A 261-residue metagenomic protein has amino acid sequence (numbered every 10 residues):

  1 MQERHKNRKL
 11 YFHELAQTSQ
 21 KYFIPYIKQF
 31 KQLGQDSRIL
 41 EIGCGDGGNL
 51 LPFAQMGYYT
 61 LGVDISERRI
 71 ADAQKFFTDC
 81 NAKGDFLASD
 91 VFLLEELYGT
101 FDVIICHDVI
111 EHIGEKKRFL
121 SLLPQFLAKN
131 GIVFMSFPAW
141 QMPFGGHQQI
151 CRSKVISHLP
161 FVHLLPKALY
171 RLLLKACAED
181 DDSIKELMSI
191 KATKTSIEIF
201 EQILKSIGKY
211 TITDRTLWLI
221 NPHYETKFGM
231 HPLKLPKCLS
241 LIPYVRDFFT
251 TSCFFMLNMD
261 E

Functional and structural regions predicted by a protein language model:
M1-G99, V103, H107, F248-F255 (+1 more regions): Conserved N-terminal segment of class I S-adenosyl-L-methionine
L51-A54, L120, P124: A structural alpha-helix within SAM-dependent methyltransferase catalytic domains
G57, N81, N130, I207-K209: Glycine-centered loop/turn motif at secondary-structure junctions
E67, I113-G114: A structural helix-start
D108-H112: Short catalytic micro-motifs in class I SAM-dependent methyltransferases
G114-L122, I132-N258: S-adenosyl-L-methionine-dependent methyltransferase catalytic module, highlighting the catalytic core
